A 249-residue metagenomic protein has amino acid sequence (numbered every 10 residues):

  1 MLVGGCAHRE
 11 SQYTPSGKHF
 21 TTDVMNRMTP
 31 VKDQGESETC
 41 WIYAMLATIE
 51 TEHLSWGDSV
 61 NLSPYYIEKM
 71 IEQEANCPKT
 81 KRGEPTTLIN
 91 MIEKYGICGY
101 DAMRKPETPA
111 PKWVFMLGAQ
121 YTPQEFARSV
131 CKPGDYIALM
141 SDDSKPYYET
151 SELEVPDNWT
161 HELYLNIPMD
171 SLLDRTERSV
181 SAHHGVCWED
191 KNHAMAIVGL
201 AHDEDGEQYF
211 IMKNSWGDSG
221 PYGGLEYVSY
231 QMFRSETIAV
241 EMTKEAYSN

Functional and structural regions predicted by a protein language model:
A7-E10, R27-S55, M70: Cross-family signature of deubiquitinases and ubiquitin-like deconjugating cysteine proteases
A7-S11, T29, W113-N249: Active-site signature of cysteine proteases
S11-N26: N-terminal regions that are enriched for targeting/export leaders and immediately downstream pro/stem segments
N26-E38, E74-T80, N158-N166: Second-shell loop/turn segments in exported
Q34-I49, P78-N90, H193-A194: Active-site nucleophilic cysteine motif
T39-I42, S63-M70, L88-M91, G99-D101 (+4 more regions): Structural recognition of the beta-strand scaffold that forms the well-ordered cores of secreted hydrolase catalytic
S59-Q120: Papain-like cysteine protease catalytic cores
